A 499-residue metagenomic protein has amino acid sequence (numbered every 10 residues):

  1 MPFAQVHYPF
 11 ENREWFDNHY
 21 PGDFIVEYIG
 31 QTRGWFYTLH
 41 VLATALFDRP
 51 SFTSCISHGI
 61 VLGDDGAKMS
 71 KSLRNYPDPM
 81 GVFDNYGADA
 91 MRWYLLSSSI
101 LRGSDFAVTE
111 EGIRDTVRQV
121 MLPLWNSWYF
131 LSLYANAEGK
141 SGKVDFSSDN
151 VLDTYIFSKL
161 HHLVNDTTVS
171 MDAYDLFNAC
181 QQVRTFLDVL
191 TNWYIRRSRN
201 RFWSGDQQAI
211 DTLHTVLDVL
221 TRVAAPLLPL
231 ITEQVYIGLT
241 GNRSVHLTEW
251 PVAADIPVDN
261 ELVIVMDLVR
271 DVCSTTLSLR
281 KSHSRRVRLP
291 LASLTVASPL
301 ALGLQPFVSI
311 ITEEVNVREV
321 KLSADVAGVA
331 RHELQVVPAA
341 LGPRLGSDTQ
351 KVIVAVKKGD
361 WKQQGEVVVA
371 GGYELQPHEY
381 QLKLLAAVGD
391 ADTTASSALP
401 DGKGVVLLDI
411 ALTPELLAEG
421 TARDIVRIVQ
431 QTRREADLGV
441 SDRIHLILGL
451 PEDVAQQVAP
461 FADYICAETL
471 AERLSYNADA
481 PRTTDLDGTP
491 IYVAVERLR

Functional and structural regions predicted by a protein language model:
M1-P2, L46-A88, A107-V108, G112-R499: Feature 926 captures the class I aminoacyl-tRNA synthetase adenylation module centered on the KMSKS loop
A4-R13: Cytochrome P450 core scaffold surrounding the K-helix E-X-X-R motif and the conserved "meander" helix-loop region
Y20-Q31: A short glycine/serine-rich beta->alpha loop
G30-G34, A422-R423: Acyl activation and transfer enzymes in specialized metabolism, enriched for ANL adenylate-forming modules
T38-A45: Short Ser/Thr-interspersed hydrophobic loop/turn segments at strand-loop and sheet-helix junctions that line or gate
S70, I100-L101: An acidic, gly/pro-interrupted, aromatic-rich
L96-S97: Structured mid-domain segments that build the active-site/substrate or prosthetic-cofactor binding neighborhood
